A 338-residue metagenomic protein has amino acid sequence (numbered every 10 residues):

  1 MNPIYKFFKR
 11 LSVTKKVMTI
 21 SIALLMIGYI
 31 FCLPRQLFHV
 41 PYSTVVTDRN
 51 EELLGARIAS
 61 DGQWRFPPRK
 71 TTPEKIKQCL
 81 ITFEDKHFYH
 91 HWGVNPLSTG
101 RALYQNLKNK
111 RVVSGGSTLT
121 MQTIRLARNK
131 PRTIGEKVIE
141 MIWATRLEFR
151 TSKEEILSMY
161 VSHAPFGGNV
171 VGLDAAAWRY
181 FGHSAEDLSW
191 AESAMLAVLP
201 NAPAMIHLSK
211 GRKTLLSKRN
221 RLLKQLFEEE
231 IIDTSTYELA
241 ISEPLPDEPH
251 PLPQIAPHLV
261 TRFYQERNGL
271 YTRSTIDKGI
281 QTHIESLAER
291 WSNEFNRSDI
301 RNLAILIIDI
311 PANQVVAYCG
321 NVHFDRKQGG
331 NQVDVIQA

Functional and structural regions predicted by a protein language model:
N2-S298, I310-V316, N321: Juxtamembrane regions of bacterial inner-membrane/periplasmic proteins, predominantly the peptidoglycan biogenesis
W64-K70, R301-N302, R326-A338: Short active-site loop at a secondary-structure junction that contains or immediately precedes the catalytic residue(s)
I305-I307: Short beta-strand scaffold segments in enzyme catalytic cores
